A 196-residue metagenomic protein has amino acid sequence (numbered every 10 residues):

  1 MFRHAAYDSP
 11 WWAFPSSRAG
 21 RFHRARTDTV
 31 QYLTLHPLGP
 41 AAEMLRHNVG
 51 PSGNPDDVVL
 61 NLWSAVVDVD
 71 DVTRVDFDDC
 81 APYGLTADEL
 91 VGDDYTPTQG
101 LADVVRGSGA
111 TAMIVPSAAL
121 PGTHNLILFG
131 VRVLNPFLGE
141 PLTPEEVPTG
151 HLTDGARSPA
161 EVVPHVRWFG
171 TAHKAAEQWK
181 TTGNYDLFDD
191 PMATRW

Functional and structural regions predicted by a protein language model:
M1-R18, F22-A25, H47-W196: Active-site and NAD+-binding cores of ADP-ribose-processing enzymes
A25-T34: A short, exposed loop/beta-hairpin motif centered on an aromatic-Gly-Thr core
H36-L45: A short, charged, amphipathic alpha-helix used as a generic interaction element across diverse proteins
